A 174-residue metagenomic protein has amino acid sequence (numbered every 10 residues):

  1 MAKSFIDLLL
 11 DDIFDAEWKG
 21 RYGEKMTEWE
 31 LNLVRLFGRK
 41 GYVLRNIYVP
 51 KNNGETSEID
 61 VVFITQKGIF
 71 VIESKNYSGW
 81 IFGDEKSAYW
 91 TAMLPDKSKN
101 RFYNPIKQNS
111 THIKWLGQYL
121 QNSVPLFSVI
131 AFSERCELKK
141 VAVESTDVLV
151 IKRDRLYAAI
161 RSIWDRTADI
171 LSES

Functional and structural regions predicted by a protein language model:
M1-S57, I64-G68, K97-S174: Surface-exposed interaction regions that form or flank ligand-binding interfaces
F63-Y89: Active-site beta-strand-loop-beta-strand hairpin of nuclease catalytic cores that positions key catalytic residues
S87-K97: Short glycine/proline- and charge-enriched loop/turn segments that cap or connect secondary-structure elements
